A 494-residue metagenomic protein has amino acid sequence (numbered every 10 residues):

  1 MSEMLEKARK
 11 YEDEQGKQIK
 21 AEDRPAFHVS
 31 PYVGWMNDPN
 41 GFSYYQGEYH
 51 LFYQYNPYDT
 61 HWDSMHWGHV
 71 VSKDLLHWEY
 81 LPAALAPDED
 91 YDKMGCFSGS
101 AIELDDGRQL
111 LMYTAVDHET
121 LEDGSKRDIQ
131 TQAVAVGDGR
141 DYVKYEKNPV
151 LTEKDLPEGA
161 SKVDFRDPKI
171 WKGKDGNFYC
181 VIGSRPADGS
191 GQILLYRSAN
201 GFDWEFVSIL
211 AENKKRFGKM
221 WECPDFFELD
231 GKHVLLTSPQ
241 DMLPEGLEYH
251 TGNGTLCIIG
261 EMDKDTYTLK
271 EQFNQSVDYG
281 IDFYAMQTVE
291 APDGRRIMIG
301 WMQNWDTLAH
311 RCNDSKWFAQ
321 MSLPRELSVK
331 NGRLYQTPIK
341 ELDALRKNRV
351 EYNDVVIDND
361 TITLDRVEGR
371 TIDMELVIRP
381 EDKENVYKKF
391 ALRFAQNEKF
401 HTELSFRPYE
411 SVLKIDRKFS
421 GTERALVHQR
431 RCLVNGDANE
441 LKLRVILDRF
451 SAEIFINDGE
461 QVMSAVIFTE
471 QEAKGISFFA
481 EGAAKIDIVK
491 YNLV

Functional and structural regions predicted by a protein language model:
M1-D167, K172-F217, D230-Y279, M302-Y352 (+2 more regions): Beta-rich carbohydrate-recognition and catalytic domains
R9-Q15, L256-V494: Beta-rich accessory regions
